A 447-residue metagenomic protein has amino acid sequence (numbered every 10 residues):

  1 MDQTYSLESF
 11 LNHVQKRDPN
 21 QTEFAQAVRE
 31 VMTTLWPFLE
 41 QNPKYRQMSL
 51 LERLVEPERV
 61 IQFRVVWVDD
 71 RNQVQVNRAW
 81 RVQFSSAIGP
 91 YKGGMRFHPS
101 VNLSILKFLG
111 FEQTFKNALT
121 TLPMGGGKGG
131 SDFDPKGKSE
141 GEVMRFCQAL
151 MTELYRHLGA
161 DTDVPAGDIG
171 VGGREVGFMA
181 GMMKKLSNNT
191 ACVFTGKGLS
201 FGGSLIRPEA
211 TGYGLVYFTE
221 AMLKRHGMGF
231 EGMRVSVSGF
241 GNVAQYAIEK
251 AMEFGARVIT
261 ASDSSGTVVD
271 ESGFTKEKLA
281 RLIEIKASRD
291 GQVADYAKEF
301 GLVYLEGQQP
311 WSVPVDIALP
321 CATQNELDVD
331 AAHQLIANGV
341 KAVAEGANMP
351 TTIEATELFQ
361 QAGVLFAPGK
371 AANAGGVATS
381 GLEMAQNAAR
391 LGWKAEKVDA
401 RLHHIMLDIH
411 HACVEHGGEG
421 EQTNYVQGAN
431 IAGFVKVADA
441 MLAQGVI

Functional and structural regions predicted by a protein language model:
D2-A27, M222, I336-I447: Adenosine-phosphate binding glycine-rich loop
K44-Q75: Structured beta-strand/loop patches that form or line metal/cofactor-binding pockets in enzymes
F63-M124, K128, D132: Phosphate-interaction motifs
H98, N117-E231: Glycine/serine-rich phosphate-binding loop and adjoining beta1-alpha1 elements at the start of nucleotide-handling
T162-A166, T190-F194, V237, T260-D263 (+5 more regions): General beta-strand structural signal in soluble alpha/beta enzymes
T195-G198, G203-P314: Glycine-rich phosphate/diphosphate-binding loop of Rossmann-like nucleotide-binding domains
G266-F366, A371: Rossmann-like adenosine-cofactor binding region
